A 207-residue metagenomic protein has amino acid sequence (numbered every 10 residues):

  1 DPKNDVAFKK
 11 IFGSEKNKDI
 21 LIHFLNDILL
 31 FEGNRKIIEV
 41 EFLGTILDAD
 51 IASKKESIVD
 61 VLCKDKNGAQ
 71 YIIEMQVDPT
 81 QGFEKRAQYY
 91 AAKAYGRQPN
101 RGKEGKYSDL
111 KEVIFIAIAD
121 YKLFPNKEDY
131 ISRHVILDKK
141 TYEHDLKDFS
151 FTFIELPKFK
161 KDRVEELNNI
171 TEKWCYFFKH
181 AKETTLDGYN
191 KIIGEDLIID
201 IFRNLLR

Functional and structural regions predicted by a protein language model:
D1-R207: Elongated, amphipathic alpha-helical interaction scaffolds
